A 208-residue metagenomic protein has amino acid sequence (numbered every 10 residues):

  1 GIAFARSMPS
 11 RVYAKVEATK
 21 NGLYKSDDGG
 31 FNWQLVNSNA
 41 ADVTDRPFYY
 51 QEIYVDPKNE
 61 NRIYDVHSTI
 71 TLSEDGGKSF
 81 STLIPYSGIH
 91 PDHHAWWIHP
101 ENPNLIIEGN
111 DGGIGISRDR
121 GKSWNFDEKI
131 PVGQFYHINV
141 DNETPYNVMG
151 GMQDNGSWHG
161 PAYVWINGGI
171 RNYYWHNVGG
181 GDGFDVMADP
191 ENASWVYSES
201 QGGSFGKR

Functional and structural regions predicted by a protein language model:
G1-R208: Beta-propeller blade termini and top-face loops
